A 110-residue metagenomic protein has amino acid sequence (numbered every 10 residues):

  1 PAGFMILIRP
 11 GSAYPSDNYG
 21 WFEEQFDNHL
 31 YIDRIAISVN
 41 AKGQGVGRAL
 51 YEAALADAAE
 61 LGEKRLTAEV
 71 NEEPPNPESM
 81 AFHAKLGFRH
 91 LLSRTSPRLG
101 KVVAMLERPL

Functional and structural regions predicted by a protein language model:
P1-G3: Glycine-rich acetyl-CoA-binding "A-motif" of GNAT/NAT acetyltransferases
I6-R34, R98: Conserved acyl-donor/pantetheine-binding loop and adjacent beta-alpha core of acyl/acetyltransferases and related
I8, S38, E69, R94: Conserved residues at the C-terminal ends of beta-strands
D33-G43, N71-E72: A short, internal acetyl-CoA/4′-phosphopantetheine-binding micro-motif in the GNAT/acyltransferase core
I37, G43-A56, K85: Conserved acetyl-CoA-binding loop-helix of GNAT-fold acetyltransferases
R48, E73-L92: Conserved active-site alpha-helix within GNAT-family acetyltransferase domains
A58-E73: Conserved GNAT acetyl-CoA-binding A-motif
L92-L110: C-terminal "cap" of GNAT-fold acetyltransferases
